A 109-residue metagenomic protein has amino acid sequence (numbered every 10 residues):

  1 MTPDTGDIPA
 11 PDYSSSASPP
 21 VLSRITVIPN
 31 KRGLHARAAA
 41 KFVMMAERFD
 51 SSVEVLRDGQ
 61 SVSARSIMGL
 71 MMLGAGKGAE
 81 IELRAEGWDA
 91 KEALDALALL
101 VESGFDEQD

Functional and structural regions predicted by a protein language model:
M1-I25: SAM-dependent methyltransferases
D4, M45, F49, L100-Q108: Change "in soluble alpha/beta enzymes" to "in soluble alpha/beta proteins
P19-S23, R48, G78: A general secondary-structure signal for short beta-strands and their flanking turns/coil in non-transmembrane regions
P20, G69-M71, E92, A98: Intrinsic-disorder/low-complexity peptide segments enriched for small residues
V27-G76, R84: Compact, glycine-rich, soluble single-domain proteins
G76-D109: C-terminal structural segments of small proteins and small subunits
